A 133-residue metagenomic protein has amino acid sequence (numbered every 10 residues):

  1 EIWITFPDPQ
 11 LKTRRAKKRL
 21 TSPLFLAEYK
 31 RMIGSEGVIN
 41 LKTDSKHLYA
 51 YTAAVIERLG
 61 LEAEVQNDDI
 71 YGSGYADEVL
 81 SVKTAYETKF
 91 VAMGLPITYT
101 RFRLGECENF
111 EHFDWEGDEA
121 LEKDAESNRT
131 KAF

Functional and structural regions predicted by a protein language model:
E1-L20: A short SAM/SAH-binding and catalytic strip from SAM-dependent methyltransferases
T5, P9, M32, V55: Mid-sequence acidic-hydrophobic segments that form the walls of catalytic/ligand-binding cavities or oligomerization
D8, L24, F90: Solvent-exposed, flexible loop/coil residues
L11-A16, V38-L59: Conserved class I S-adenosyl-L-methionine
R19-V38: A short glycine-rich, Lys/Arg-flanked "PGG" loop and its adjoining helix->strand segment in the class I
L61-F133: SAM/dcSAM-binding transferase cores
